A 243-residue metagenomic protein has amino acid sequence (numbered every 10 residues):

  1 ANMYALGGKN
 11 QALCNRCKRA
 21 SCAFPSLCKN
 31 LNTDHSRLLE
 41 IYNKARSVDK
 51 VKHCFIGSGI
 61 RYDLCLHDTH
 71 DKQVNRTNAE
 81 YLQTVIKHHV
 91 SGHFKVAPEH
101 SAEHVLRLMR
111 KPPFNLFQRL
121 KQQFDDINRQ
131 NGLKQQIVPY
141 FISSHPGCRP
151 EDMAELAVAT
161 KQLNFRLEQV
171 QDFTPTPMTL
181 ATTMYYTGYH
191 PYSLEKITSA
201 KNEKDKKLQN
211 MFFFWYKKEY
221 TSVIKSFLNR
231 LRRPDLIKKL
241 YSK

Functional and structural regions predicted by a protein language model:
A1, T174-T179: Short, solvent-exposed turn/loop segments enriched in Gly/Ser/Thr/Pro and often Arg
A1-V138, I142-P146: Conserved SAM/AdoMet-binding glycine-rich loop
I86, V158-Q162, N229: Non-catalytic positions within long, well-ordered alpha-helices that form the structural scaffold/packing of enzyme
V96, V170, R232: Conserved, mostly hydrophobic/aromatic
H145-K161: Catalytic cores of alpha/beta
V158, F173, G188-P191: Non-catalytic interaction/regulatory segments
R166-T176: Glycine-rich phosphate-binding active-site loops on the catalytic face of alpha/beta enzymes
M178-K243: Radical SAM enzyme core and accessory elements
